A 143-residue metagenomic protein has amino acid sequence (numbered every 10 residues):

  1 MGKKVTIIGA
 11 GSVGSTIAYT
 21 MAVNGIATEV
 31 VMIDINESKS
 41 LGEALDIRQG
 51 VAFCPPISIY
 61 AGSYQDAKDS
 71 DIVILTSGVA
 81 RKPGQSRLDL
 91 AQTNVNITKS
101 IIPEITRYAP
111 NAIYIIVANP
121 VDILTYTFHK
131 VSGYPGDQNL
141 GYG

Functional and structural regions predicted by a protein language model:
G2-V5: Extreme N-terminal starter segment of soluble prokaryotic enzymes
A10-G11: Glycine-rich Rossmann-fold phosphate-binding loop(s) that bind the pyrophosphate of adenine dinucleotide cofactors
G14-S15: N-terminal Rossmann-fold NAD(P) dinucleotide-binding loop
A18-Y19, I102: Generic hydrophobic/aromatic pocket-lining and core-packing "Φ" positions
V23-E29, G133-G136: Conserved S-adenosyl-L-methionine
E29, I33-S70, Q85: Conserved N-terminal Rossmann-fold NAD(P) cofactor-binding segment
S77-V79: Conserved NAD(P)H cofactor-binding loop of Rossmann-fold oxidoreductase domains
S86-G143: Rossmann-like NAD(P)(H) cofactor-binding subdomain of soluble oxidoreductases
